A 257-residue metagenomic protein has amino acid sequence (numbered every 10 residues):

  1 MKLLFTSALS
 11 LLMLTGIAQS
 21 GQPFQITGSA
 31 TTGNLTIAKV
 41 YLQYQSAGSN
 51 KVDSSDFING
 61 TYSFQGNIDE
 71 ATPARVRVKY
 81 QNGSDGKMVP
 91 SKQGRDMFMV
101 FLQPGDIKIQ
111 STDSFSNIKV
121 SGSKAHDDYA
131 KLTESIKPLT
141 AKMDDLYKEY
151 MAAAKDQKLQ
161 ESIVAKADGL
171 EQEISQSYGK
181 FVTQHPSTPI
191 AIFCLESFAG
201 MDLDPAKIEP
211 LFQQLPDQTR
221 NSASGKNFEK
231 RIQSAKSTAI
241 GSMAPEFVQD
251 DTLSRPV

Functional and structural regions predicted by a protein language model:
M1-Q25: Bacterial Sec-dependent N-terminal signal peptides
A18-G169: A non-transmembrane, solvent-exposed segment enriched in polar/low-complexity residues
D144, P186-S197: Amphipathic alpha-helical repeat scaffolds of TPR domains
K166-E173, D202-E209: Helix-turn-helix repeat elements of alpha-solenoid scaffolds
Q184-T188, M201, Q218-G225: Short solvent-exposed coil/turn linkers within tandem alpha-helical repeat scaffolds
A206-L215, M243-Q249: Alpha-helical repeat scaffolds
K226-V257: N-terminal "domain-start" segment that seeds a small globular fold
